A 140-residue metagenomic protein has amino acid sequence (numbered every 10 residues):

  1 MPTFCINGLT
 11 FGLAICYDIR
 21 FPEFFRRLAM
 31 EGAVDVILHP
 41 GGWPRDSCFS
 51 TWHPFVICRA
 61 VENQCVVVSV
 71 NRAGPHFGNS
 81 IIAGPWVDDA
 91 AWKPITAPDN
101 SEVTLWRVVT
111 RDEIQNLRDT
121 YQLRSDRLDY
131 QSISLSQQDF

Functional and structural regions predicted by a protein language model:
M1-P2, L105: Residue-level detector of beta-strand structural context in well-folded domains
T3-G12, V36: Beta-strand-turn-beta hairpins that frame and shape the catalytic cleft of phosphate-ester-processing enzymes
I6-L9, F24, I114, D119: Short capping/connector residues at structural and topological boundaries
N7, P85-V87, V109-I114: Short loop segments at secondary-structure junctions
L13-I19: Active-site mouth loops of central-metabolism enzymes
R20-T104: CN hydrolase (nitrilase-like) catalytic-core segments centered on the catalytic cysteine and neighboring Lys/Glu
N100-R118: A short, polar/charged loop-to-alpha-helix boundary motif
D112-F140: A short C-terminal boundary segment appended to hydrolase-like catalytic domains
